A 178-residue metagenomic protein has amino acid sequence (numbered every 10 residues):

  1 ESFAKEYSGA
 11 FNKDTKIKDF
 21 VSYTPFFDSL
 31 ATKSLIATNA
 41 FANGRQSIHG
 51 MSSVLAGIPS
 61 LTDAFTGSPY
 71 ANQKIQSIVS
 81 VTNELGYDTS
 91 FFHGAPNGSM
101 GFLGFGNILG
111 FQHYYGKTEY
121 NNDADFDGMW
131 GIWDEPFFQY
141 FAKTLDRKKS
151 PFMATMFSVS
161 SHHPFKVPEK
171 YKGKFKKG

Functional and structural regions predicted by a protein language model:
S2-G178: Solvent-exposed soluble domains appended to multi-pass membrane proteins
